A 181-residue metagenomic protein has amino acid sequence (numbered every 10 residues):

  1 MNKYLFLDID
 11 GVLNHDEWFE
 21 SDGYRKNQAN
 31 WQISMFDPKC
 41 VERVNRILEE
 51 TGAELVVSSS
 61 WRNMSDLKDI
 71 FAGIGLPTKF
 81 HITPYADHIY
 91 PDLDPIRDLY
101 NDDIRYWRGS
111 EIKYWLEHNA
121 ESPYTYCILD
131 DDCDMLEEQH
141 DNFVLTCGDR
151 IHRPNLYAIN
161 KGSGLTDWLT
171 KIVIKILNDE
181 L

Functional and structural regions predicted by a protein language model:
M1-G52: Active-site neighborhood of HAD-like aspartate-dependent phosphohydrolases
M1-K3, T51-A53, S122-T125, D141: Short coil/turn segments at beta-strand junctions that form active-site/ligand-binding loops
L7, S58-W61, L129-D131: Short His-Asn-centered micro-motif
L13-N14, N63-S65, D134-L136: Short, active-site-adjacent cap segments at secondary-structure transitions
I33-D37, S60, R105: Aromatic-acidic/polar surface patches that form glycan- and anion
L48-F71: Substrate-recognition element of Asp-dependent hydrolases with the DxDx(T/V) motif
D69-L181: C-terminal cap/substrate-recognition subdomain and adjoining C-terminal extension of metal-dependent phosphatase-like
